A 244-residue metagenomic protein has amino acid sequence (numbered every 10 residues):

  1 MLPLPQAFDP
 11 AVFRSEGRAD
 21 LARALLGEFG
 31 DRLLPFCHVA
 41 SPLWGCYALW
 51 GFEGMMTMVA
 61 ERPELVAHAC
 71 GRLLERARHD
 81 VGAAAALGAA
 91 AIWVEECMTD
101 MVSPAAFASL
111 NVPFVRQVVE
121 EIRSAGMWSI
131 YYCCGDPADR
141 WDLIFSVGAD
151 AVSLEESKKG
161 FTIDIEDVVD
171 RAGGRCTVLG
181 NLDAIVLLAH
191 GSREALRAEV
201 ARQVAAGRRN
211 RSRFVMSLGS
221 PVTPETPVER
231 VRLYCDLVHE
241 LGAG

Functional and structural regions predicted by a protein language model:
L2-G244: Active-site loop segments of alpha/beta catalytic cores
